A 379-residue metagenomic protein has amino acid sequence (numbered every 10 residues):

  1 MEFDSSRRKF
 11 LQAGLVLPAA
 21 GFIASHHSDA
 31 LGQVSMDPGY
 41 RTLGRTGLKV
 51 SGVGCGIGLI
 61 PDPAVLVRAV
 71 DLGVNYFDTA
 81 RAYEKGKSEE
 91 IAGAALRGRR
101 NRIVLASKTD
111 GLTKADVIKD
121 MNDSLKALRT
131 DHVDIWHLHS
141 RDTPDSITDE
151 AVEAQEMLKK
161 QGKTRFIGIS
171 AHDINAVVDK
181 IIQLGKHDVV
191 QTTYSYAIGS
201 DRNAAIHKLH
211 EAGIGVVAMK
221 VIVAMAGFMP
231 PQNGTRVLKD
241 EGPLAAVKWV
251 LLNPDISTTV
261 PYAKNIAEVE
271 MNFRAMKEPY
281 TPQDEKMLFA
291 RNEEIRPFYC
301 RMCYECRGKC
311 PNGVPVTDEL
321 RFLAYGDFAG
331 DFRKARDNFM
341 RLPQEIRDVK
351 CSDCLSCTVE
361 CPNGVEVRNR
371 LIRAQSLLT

Functional and structural regions predicted by a protein language model:
M1-P18: N-terminal secretory signal peptides and thylakoid transit peptides that target proteins across membranes
A24-V53, D71-L72: C-terminal segment of N-terminal export signals and the immediately downstream linker at the start of the mature
L43, C55, F77, A92 (+7 more regions): Conserved, mostly hydrophobic/aromatic
I60-A69, K114-A127, D173-K180, P243-V247: Short, acidic/polar
A69-D71, G93-R100, S124-T130, I182-Q183 (+1 more regions): Acidic (Asp/Glu)-rich catalytic clusters
D78-A95: Glycine-rich, proline-tolerant flexible connector loops at the mouths of alpha/beta enzymes
L128-P144: Active-site groove signature of glycoside hydrolases
S140-E305, K309-V314, D318-R321, F328-P343 (+2 more regions): Beta/alpha (TIM)-barrel catalytic core signal, keyed to glycine-rich beta->alpha loops juxtaposed to Asp/Glu that bind
